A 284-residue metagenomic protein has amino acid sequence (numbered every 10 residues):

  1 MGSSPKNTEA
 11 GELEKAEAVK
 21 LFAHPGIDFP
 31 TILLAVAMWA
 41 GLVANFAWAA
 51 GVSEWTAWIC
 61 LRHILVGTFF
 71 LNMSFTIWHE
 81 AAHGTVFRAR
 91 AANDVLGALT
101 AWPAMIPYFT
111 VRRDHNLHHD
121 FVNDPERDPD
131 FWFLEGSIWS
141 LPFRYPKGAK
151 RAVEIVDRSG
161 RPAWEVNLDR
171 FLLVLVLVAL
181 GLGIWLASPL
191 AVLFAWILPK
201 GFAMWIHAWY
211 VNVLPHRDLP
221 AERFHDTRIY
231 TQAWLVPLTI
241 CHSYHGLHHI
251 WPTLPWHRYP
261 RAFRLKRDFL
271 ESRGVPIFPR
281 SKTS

Functional and structural regions predicted by a protein language model:
M1-M73, I77-W78, A101-L198, T253-S284: Non-catalytic, topology-defining segments of multipass membrane proteins
H24, V86-I106, E126-G136, E222-L235: Juxtamembrane helix-capping/reentrant segments at transmembrane boundaries
P30, I64, L71-N72, A208 (+3 more regions): Alpha-helical hydrophobic/aromatic positions enriched in membrane-embedded helices and signal peptides
S74-G84, V111-N123, V211-P220, L238-W256: Histidine-centered catalytic micro-motifs
F87-D94, H115-D120, R144-E154, L219-Y230 (+1 more regions): Juxtamembrane/interfacial segments around transmembrane helices
A98, W209, P237, R261-L265: Generic recognition of well-ordered alpha-helical segments
P199-L238: Alpha-helical transmembrane anchor segments
